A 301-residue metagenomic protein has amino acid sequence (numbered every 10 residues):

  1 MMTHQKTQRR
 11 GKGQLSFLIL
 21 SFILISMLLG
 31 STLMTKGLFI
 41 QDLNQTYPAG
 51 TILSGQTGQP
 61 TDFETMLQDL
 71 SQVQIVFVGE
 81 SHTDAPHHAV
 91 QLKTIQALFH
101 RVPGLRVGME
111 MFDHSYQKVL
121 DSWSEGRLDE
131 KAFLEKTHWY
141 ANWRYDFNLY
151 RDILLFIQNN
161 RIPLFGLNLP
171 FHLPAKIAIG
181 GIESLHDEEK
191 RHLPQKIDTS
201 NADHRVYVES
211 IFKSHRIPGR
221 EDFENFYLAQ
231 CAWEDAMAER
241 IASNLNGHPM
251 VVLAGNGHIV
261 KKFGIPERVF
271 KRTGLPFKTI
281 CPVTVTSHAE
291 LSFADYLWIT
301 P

Functional and structural regions predicted by a protein language model:
M1-G11: N-terminal secretory signal peptides that target proteins for export/translocation
H4, F17-F22, S26-P301: Compositional signal for N-terminal targeting/processing segments
K12-S16: Structural motif marking the loop-to-transmembrane transition
